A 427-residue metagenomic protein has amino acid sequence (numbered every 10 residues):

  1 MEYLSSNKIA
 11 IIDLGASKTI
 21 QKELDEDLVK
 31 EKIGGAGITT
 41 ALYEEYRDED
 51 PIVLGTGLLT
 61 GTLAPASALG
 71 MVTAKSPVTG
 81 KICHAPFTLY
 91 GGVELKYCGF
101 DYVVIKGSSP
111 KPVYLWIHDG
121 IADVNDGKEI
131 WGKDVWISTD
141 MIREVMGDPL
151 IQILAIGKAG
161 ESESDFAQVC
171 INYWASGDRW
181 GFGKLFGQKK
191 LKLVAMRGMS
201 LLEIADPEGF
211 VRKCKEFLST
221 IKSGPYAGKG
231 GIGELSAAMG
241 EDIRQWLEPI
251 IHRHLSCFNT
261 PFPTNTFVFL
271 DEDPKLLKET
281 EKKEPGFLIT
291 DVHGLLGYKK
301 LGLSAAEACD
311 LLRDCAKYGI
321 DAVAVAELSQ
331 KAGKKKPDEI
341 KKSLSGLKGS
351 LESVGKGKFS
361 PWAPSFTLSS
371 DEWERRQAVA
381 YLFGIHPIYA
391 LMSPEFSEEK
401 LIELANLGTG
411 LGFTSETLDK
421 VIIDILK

Functional and structural regions predicted by a protein language model:
M1-R179, G183, Q188, K192-L201 (+2 more regions): Protein-protein interaction/assembly regions in multi-subunit complexes
D13, T19, L28-E31, A68 (+3 more regions): Extended C-terminal regions of large enzymes
